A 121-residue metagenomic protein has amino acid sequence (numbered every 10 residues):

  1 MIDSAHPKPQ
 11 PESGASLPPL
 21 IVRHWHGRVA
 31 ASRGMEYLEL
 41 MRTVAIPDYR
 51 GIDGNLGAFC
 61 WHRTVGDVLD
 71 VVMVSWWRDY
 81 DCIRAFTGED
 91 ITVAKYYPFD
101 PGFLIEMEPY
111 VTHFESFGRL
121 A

Functional and structural regions predicted by a protein language model:
M1-K8, S16, T43-V44, Y49-N55 (+1 more regions): An amphipathic, aromatic/His-enriched active-site/gating alpha helix that lines ligand/cofactor pockets
P9-S16, C60-H62: Short beta-strand/turn micro-motifs at beta-sheet edges
I21-R28, F59-E89: Short, well-ordered beta-strand segments in beta-rich or mixed alpha/beta enzyme and ligand-binding folds
R28-M41: Short, surface-exposed ligand-recognition loops at beta-strand->loop->(often short) alpha-helix junctions that present
M35, D81-I83, R119: Residue-level signal for secondary-structure boundary sites
C60, T112-H113: Structural signal for conserved beta-strand scaffold positions within catalytic alpha/beta enzyme cores
H113-A121: Short, low-order "capping/linker" segments at domain edges
